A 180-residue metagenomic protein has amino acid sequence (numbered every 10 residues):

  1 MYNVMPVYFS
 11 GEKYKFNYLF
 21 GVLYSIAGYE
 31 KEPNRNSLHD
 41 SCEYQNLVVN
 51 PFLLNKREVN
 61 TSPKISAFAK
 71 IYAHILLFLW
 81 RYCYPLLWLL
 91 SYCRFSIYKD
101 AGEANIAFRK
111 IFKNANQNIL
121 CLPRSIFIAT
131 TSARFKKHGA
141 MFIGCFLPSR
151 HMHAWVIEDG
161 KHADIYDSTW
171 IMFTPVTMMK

Functional and structural regions predicted by a protein language model:
M1-R94, K110-Q117, A133-F135, I143 (+2 more regions): N-terminal accessory/pre-domain segments preceding catalytic cores
P6, I126-K180: Hydrophobic/aromatic-rich core segments of domains that either
S96-A107: Interdomain/boundary linker segments immediately adjacent to catalytic/signaling cores
A104, C121-R124: Hydrophobic (often cysteine-bearing) scaffold residues that line and stabilize catalytic clefts of nucleotide/cofactor
